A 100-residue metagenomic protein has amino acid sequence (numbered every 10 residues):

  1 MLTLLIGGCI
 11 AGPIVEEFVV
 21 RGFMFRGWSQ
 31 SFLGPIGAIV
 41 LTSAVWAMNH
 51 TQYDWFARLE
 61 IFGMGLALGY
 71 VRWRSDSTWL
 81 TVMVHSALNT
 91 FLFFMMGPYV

Functional and structural regions predicted by a protein language model:
M1-V100: Transmembrane helix-loop-helix hairpins at the membrane interface of multi-pass integral membrane proteins
